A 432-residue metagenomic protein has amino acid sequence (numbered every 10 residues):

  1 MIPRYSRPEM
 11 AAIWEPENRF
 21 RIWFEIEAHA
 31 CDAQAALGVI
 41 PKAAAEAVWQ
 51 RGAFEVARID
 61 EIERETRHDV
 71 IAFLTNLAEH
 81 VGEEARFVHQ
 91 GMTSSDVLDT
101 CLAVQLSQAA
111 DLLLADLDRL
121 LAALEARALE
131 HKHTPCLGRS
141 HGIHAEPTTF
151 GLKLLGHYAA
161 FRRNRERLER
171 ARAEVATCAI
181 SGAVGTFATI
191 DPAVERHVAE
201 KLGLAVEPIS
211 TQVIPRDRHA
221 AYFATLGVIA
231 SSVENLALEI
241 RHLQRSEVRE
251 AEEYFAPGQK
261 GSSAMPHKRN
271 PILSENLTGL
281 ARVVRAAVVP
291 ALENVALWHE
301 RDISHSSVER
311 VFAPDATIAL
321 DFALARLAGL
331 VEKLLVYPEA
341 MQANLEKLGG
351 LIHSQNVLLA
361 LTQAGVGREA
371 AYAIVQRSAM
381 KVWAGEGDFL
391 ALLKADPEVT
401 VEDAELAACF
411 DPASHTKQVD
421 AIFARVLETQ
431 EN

Functional and structural regions predicted by a protein language model:
M1-F187, D191-H197, V206, Q259-S262 (+2 more regions): A helix-coil-helix interface module used to build multimeric assemblies and to scaffold catalytic/cofactor sites
M1-N18, A72, S263-N432: Catalytic-core signal marking the mid-to-C-terminal active-site face
A33, N76, H80, A123 (+17 more regions): Generic, well-ordered alpha-helical scaffold segments in large soluble proteins
I40, A45, V248-R249, G367: Conserved hydrophobic residue
S107-D118, E125, L155-Y158, R162 (+7 more regions): Short amphipathic alpha-helical segments with heptad-repeat character
L152, A220-V228, N356-A364: Short, well-ordered beta-strand elements within core beta-sheets of diverse protein domains
N164, Q212-H305: Glycine-rich anion/phosphate-binding loop at the beta-strand->alpha-helix junction
E195-Q212, R216: Active-site-adjacent "gating/activation" loops or surface patches in catalytic cores
